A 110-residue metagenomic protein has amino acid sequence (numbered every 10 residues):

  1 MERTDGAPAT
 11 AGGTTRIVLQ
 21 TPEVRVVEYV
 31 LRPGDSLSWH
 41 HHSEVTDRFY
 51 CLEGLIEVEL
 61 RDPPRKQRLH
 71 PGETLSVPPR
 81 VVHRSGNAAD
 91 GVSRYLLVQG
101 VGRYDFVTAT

Functional and structural regions predicted by a protein language model:
M1-V27, S38-W39, F106-T110: A short, N-terminal "cap"/entry segment at the start of jelly-roll beta-barrel domains of the cupin/DSBH fold
L19-V24, G34-Y50, D62-P63: A short beta-loop-beta micro-motif enriched in histidine and acidic residues
V26-V30, R48, T74-S76, L97: Conserved hydrophobic/aromatic beta-strand scaffold that supports enzyme active sites
D35, G72-E73: Structural motif
W39, V58-E59, Q67, V77 (+1 more regions): Short beta-strand His + acidic residue motifs that chelate non-heme Fe in jelly-roll/DSBH and cupin folds
F49-P71: A short beta-strand-loop-beta hairpin characteristic of the jelly-roll/cupin
P71, P79-D105: Ligand-binding loop in jelly-roll beta-barrel domains
